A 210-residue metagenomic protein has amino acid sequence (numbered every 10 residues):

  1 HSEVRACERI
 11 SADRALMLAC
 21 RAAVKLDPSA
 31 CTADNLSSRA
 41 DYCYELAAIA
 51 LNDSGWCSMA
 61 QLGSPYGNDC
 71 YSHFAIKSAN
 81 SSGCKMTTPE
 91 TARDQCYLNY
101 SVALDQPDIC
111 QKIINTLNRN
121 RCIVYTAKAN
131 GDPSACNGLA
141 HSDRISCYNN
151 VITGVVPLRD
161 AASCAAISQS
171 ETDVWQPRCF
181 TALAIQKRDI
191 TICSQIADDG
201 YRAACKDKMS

Functional and structural regions predicted by a protein language model:
H1-S210: Non-catalytic tandem-repeat scaffold regions and their flanking low-complexity/translocation tails
